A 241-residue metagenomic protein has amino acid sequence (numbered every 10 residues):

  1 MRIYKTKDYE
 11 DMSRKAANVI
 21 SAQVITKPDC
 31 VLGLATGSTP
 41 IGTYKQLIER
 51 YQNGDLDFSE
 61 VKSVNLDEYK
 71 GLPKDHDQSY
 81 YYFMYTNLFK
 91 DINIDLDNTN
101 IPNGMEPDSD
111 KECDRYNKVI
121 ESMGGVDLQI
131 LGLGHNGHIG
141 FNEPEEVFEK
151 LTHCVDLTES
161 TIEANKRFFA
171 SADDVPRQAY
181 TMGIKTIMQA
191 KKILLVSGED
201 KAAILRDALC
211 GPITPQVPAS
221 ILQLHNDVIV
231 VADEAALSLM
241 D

Functional and structural regions predicted by a protein language model:
M1-L32: N-terminal glycine-/serine-/threonine-rich phosphate-binding loop
Y4, L72-Q78, Y82-T86, K90-D241: Conserved phosphate- and dinucleotide-binding cores of soluble alpha/beta proteins, encompassing both enzyme active
A17-I25, I48, Q52, Y85-F89 (+1 more regions): Generic structural signal for well-ordered alpha-helical scaffold segments
T26-Q52: Glycine-rich N-terminal segment of FAD-binding domains in flavoprotein oxidoreductases, spanning the beta-loop-helix
V31, K62, D127-L128: Structural motif
L34, S63-N65, L194-L195, V230: Structural beta-sheet core signal
L56-K62: A glycine-rich helix N-cap at a beta->alpha junction
